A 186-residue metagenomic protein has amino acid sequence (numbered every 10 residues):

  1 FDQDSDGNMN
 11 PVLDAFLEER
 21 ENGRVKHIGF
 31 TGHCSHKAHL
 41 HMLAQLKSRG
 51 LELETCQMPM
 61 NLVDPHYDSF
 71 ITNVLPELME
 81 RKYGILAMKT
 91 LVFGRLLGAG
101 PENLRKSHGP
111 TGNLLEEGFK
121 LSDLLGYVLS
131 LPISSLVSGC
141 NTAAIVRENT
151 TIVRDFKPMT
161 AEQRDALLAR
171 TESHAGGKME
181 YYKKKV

Functional and structural regions predicted by a protein language model:
F1-V186: Beta/alpha (TIM)-barrel catalytic core signal, keyed to glycine-rich beta->alpha loops juxtaposed to Asp/Glu that bind
